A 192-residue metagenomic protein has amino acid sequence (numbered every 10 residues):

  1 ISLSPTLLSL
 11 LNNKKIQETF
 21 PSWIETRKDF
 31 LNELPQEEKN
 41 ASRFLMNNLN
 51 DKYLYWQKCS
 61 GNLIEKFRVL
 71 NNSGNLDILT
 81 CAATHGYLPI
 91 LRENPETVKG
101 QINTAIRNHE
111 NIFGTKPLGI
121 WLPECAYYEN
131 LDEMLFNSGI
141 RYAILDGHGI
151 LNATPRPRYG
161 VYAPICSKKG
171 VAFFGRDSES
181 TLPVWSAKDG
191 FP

Functional and structural regions predicted by a protein language model:
I1-P192: Carbohydrate-active enzymes and regulators
